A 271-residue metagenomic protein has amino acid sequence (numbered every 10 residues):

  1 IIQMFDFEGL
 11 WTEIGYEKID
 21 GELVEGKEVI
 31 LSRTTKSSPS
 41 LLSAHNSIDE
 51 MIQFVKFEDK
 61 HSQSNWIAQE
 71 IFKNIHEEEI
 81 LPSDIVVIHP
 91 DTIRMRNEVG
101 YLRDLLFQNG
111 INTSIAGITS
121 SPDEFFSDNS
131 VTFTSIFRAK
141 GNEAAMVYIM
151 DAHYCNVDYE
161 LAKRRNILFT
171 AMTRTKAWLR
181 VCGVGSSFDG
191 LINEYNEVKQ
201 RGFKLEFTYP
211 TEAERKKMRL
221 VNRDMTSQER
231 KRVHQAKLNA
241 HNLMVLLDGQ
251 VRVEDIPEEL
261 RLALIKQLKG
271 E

Functional and structural regions predicted by a protein language model:
I1-E271: The feature marks helicase ATPase cores and/or their adjacent C-terminal helical subdomains in SF1/SF2/AAA+ helicases
